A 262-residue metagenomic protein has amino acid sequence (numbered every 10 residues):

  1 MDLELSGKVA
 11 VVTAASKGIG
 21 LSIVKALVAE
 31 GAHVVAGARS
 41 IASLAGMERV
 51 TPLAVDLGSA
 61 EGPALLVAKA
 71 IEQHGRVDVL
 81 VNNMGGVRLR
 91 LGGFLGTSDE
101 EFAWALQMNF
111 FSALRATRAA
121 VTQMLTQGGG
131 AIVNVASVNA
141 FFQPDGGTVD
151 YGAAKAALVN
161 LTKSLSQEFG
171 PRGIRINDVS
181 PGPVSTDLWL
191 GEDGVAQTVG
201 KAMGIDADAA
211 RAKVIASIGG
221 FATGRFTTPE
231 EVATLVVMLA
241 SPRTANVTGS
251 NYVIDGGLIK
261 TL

Functional and structural regions predicted by a protein language model:
V9, S16-K17: Conserved glycine-rich cofactor-binding loop
V87, V133-A157, T162-P171, P183-V184: Catalytic loop of short-chain dehydrogenase/reductase
R90-F94, S98-A103, I132, S217: Substrate-binding pocket helix/loop in short-chain dehydrogenase/reductase
L91, R225, V236-V237, T248-L262: Short C-terminal tail/terminal secondary-structure segment of NAD(P)H-dependent dehydrogenase/reductase domains
T117-R118, K163: A short, exposed helix-loop element centered on a Lys and neighboring polar residues
T122, Q167-E168, A245: Alpha-helical segment proximal to the catalytic Tyr-Lys
G170, R175, V247-G249: Short, small/polar-rich loop/turn modules that mediate ligand/substrate recognition or access, typified
